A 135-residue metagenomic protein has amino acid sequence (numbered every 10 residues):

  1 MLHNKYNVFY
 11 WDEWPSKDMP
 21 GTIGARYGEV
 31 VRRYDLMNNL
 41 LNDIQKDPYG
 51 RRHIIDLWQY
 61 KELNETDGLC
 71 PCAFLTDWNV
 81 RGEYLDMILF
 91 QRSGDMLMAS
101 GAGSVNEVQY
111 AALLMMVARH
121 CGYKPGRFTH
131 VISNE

Functional and structural regions predicted by a protein language model:
M1-E135: Terminal, non-catalytic protein-protein interaction segments that mediate quaternary/complex assembly
